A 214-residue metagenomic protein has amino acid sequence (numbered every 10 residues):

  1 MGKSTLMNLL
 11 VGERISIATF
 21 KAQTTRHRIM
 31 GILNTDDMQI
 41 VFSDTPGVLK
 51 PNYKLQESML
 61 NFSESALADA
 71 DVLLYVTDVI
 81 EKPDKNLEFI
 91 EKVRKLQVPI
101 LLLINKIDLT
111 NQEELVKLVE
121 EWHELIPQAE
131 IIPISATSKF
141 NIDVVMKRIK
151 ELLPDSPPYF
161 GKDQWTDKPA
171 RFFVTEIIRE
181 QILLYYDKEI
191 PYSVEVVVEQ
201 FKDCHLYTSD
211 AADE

Functional and structural regions predicted by a protein language model:
M1-K50: Conserved G1/Walker A P-loop phosphate-binding module
E13, I32-D36, P51, A66 (+5 more regions): Conserved, well-folded catalytic cores of nucleic-acid-processing and energy-transducing macromolecular machines
A22-T24, P46-L49, V79-P83, I107-T110 (+2 more regions): Conserved nucleotide-binding/hydrolysis micro-motifs of P-loop NTPases
E64-A129: Conserved C-terminal guanine-recognition region of P-loop GTPase G domains, centered on the G4
I80, N86, Q97, I107 (+7 more regions): RNA-contacting regions in translation and RNA-metabolism proteins, encompassing KH/S1 modules where present
D108-W165: Canonical P-loop GTPase G-domain recognition
N141-D203: C-terminal end of P-loop GTPase domains and the immediately downstream helical coupling element
Y207-E214: Conserved small/polar residues in nucleotide/adenosyl-binding loops
